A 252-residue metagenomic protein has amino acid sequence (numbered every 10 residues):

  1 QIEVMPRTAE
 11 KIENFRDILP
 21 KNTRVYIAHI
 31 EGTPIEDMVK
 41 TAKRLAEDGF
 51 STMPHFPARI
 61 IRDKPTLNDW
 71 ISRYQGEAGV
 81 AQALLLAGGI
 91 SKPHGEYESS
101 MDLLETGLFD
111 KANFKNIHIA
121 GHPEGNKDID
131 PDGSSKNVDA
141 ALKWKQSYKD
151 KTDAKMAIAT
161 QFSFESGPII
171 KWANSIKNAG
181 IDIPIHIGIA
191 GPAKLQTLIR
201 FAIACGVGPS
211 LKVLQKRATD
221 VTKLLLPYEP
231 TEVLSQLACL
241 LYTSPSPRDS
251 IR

Functional and structural regions predicted by a protein language model:
Q1-D139: Active-site beta->alpha loop and helix N-cap motifs at the rims of alpha/beta catalytic domains
E3-P6, L86, S99-G125, S135 (+2 more regions): Active-site pocket-lining/capping segments in soluble small-molecule metabolic enzymes
V4, I30, R59, I158-F162 (+2 more regions): Glycine- and other small-residue-rich loops at beta-strand/loop junctions that grip anionic moieties
F15-I18, L45, Y74-Q75, G107 (+3 more regions): Generic structural signal for hydrophobic
P54, K145, A154, I187: Conserved, mostly hydrophobic/aromatic
P131-T152, P168: Active-site glycine-rich loop that binds ribose-phosphate moieties when present
K171: Catalytic cores of alpha/beta
Y242-P247, I251: Conserved small/polar residues in nucleotide/adenosyl-binding loops
